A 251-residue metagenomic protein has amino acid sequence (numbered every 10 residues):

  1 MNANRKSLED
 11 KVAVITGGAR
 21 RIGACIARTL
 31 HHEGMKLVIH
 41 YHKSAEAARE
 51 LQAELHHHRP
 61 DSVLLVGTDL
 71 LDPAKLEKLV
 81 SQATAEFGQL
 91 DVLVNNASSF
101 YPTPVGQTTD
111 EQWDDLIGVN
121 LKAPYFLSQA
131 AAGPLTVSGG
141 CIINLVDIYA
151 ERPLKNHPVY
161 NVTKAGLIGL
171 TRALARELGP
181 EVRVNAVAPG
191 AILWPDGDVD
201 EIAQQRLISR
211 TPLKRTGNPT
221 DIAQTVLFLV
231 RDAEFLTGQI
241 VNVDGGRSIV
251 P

Functional and structural regions predicted by a protein language model:
N2-R5, R152, L227, R231-P251: Short C-terminal tail/terminal secondary-structure segment of NAD(P)H-dependent dehydrogenase/reductase domains
V12, A19-R21: Conserved glycine-rich cofactor-binding loop
P104-V105, Q112-I117, L207: Substrate-binding pocket helix/loop in short-chain dehydrogenase/reductase
S128, T163, T171: Active-site helix of classical SDR
G133, A175-P180: Alpha-helical segment proximal to the catalytic Tyr-Lys
G179-R183, T237-G238: Short, small/polar-rich loop/turn modules that mediate ligand/substrate recognition or access, typified
T211-I222: A conserved structural motif in NAD(P)-dependent oxidoreductases
